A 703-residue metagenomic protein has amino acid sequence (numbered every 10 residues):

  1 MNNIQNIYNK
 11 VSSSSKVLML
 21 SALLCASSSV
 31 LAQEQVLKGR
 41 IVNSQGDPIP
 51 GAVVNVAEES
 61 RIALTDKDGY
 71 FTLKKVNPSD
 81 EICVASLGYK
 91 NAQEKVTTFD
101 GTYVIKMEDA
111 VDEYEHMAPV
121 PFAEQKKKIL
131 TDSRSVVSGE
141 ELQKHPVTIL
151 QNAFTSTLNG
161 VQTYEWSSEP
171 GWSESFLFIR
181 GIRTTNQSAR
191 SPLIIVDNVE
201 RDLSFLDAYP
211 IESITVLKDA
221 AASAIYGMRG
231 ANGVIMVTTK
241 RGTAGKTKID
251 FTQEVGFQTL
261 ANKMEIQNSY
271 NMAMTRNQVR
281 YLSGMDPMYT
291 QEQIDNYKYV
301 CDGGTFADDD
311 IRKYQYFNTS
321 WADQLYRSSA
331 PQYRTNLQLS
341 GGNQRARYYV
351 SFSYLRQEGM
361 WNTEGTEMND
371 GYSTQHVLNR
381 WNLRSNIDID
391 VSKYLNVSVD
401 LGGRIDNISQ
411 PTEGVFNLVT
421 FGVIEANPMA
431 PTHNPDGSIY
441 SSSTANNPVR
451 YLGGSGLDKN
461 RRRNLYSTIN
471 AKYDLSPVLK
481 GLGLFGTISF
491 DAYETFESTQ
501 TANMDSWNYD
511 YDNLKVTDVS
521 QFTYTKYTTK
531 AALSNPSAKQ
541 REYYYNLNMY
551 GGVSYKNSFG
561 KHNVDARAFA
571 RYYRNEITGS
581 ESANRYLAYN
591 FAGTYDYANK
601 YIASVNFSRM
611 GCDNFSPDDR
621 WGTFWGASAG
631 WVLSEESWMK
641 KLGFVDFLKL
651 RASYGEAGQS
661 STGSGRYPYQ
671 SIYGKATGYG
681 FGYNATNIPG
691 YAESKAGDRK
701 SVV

Functional and structural regions predicted by a protein language model:
M1-V36, K90: Cleavable N-terminal targeting peptides that direct proteins into the secretory/outer-membrane pathway or into
Q33, T97, F122-L193, V199-L203 (+4 more regions): Membrane-proximal, glycine/serine-rich, low-complexity loop/turn segments characteristic of large bacterial
Q35-I49, R201: Structural motif
R40-Q45, V53-A57, E81-K90, F99-Q143: Short, acidic, small-residue-rich periplasmic hinge/interaction motif at the N-terminus of Gram-negative outer-membrane
Q45-P50, T72-D80: Short Pro-Gly-centered beta-turn/loop motif in secreted/extracellular proteins
S60-Y70: Short, acidic Ser/Thr/Gly-rich low-complexity loop/linker segments typical of extracellular and cell-surface proteins
V76, L87, T97-F99, E108-A110 (+3 more regions): Hydrophobic loop/turn residues within beta-sheet-rich immunoglobulin-like superfamily modules
N386-L395, L401-I405, Q410-P411, G422-E425 (+2 more regions): Extracellular/periplasmic, surface-exposed regions of secreted and cell-surface proteins
